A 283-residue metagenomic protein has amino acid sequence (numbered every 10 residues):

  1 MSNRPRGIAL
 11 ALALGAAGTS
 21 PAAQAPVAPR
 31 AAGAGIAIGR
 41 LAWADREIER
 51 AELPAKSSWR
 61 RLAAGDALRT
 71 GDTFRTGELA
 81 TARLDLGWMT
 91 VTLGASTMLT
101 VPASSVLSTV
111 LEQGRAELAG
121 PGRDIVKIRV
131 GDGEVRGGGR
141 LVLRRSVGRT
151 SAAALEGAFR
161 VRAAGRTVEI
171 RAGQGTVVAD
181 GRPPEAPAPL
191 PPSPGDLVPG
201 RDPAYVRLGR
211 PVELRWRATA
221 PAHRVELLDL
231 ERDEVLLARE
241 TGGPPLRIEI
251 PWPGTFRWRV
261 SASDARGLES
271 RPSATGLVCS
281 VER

Functional and structural regions predicted by a protein language model:
Q24-D202, L230: Flexible, surface-exposed loop/linker segments and immediately adjacent secondary-structure boundaries
A44, R217-A222: Short proline/glycine-enriched turn/loop motifs at strand-loop junctions of beta-rich domains
R210-L214: Structural beta-strand segments of beta-rich domains
L237-G242: Short beta-strand segments within Ig-like beta-sandwich modules, predominantly Fibronectin type-III
P244-L246: Short strand-edge motifs at loop-to-beta-strand transitions and within beta-strands of extracellular beta-rich domains
I248-T255: Surface-exposed, short loops/turns at beta-strand junctions within beta-sandwich domains
G267-V278: Extracellular fibronectin type III
